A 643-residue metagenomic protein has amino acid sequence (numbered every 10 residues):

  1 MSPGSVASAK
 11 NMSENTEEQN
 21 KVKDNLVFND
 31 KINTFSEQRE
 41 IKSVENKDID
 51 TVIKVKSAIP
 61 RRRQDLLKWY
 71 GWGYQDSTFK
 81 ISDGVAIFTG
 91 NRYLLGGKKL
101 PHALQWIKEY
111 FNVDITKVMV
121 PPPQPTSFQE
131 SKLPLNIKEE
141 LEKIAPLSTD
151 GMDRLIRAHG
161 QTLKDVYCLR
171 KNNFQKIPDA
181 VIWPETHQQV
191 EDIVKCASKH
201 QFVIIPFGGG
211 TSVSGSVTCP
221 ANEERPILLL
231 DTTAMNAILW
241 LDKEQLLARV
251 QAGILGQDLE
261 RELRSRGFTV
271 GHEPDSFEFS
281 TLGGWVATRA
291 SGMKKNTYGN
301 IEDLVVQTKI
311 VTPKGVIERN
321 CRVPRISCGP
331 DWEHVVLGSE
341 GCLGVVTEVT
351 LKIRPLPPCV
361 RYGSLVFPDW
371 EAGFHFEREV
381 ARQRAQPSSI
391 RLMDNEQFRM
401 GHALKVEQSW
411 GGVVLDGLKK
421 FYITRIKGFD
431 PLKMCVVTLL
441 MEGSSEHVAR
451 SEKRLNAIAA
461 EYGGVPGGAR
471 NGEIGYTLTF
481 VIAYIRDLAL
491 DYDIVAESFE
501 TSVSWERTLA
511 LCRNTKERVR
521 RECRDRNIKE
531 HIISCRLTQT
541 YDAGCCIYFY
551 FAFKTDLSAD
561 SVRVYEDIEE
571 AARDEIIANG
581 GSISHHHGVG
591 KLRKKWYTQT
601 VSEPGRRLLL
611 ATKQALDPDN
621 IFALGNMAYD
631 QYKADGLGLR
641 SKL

Functional and structural regions predicted by a protein language model:
S2-L643: Noncatalytic alpha-helical scaffold of FAD-dependent oxidoreductases
